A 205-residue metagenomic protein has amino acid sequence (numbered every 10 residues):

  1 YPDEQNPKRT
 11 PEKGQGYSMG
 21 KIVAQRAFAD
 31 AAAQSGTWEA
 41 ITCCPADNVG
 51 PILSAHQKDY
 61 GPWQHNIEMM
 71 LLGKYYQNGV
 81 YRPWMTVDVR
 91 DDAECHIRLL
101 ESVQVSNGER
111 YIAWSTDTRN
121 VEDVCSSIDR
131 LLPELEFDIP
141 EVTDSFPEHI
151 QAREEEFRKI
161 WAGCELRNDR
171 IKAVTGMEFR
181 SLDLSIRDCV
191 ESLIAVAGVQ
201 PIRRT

Functional and structural regions predicted by a protein language model:
P2-I41: Active-site Tyr-X1-5-Lys
E4-P11, L72-P83, A152, R167-R170: Short glycine/proline-rich turn/loop motifs
K13-S18, P51-Y60, Q77-R90: Glycine-rich "substrate-gating" loop/helix at the edge of Rossmann-like oxidoreductase active sites
Q34-W38, G50-H65, L99-R110: Glycine/proline-rich active-site loop of Rossmann-fold NAD(P)-dependent oxidoreductases
C44-P45: Conserved SDR Rossmann-fold cofactor-binding beta-strand/turn motif
I67-Y111: Alpha-helical substrate-binding/gating segment
C95-E154, L182, D188-T205: Mid/C-terminal beta-alpha module of Rossmann-like enzyme folds, strongest in SDR-family dehydrogenases/epimerases
H149-G176: Conserved C-terminal active-site "lid" loop/helix of NAD(P)H-dependent oxidoreductases that clamps the redox cofactor
